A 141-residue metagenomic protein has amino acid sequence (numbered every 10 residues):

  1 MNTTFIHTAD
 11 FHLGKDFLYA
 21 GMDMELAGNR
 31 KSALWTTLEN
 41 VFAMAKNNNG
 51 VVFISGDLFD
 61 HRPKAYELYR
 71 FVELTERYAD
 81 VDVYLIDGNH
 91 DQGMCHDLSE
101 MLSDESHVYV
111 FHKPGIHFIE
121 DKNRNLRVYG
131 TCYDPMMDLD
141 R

Functional and structural regions predicted by a protein language model:
M1-R70: N-terminal active-site segment of His-dependent metallophosphoesterases
V51, H61-R141: His/Asp/Glu-rich metal-coordinating catalytic cores of metallo-dependent phosphodiesterases/hydrolases acting on
